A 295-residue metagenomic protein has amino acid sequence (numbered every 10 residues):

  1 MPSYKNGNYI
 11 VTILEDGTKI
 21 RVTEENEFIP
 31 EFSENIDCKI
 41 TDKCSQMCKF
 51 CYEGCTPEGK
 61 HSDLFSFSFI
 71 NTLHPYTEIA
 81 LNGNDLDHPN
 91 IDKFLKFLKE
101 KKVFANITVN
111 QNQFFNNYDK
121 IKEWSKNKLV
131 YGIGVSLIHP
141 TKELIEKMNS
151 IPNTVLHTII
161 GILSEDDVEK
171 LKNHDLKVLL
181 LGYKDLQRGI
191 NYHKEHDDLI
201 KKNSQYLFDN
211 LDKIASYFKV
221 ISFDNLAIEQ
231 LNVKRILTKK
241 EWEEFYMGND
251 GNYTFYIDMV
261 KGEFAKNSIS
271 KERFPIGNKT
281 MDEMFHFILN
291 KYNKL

Functional and structural regions predicted by a protein language model:
M1-C38, C55, W242, D250-N252: N-terminal [4Fe-4S]-dependent radical SAM core
P2-E24, M259-L295: Flexible mid-to-C-terminal extensions adjoining Fe-S/redox cofactors in radical SAM and related proteins
E24-N26, F65-S68, Y118-E123: A generic local structural motif
E27-F65: Canonical Radical SAM [4Fe-4S] cluster-binding loop centered on the CxxxCxxC motif and its immediate flanking residues
N35, E53-L64, P75-P89, L98-N117 (+3 more regions): Core AdoMet radical
C44, K96-L98: Non-core capping and flanking segments associated with repeat-based/extracellular domains
F67-I70, I91-L95, I121-K122, I145 (+2 more regions): Generic structural signal for well-ordered alpha-helices, preferentially at hydrophobic/aromatic core positions
L129-D282: Radical SAM enzyme [4Fe-4S]-AdoMet core and its adjacent flexible, acidic and glycine-rich loops/tails across
